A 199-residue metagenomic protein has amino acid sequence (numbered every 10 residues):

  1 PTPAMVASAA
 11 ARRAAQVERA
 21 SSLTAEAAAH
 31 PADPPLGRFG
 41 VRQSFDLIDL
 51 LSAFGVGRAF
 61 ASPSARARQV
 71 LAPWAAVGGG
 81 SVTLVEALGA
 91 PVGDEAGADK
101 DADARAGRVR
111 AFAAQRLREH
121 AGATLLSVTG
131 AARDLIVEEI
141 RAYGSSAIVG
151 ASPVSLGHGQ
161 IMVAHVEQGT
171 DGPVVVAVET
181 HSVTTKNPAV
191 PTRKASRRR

Functional and structural regions predicted by a protein language model:
P1-A111, S145-I148, S152-V163, E167 (+2 more regions): Active-site-proximal alpha-helix that buttresses catalytic centers in soluble enzyme cores
A53-G55, R116-G122: Glycine-rich phosphate-binding loop signature in dinucleotide/nucleotide-binding domains
T83-L84, E139, H165, E179-S182: A general secondary-structure boundary signal
H120-A131: Generic beta-sheet signal
A131-S146: Periplasmic/luminal catalytic loop of GT-C fold multi-pass membrane glycosyltransferases that transfer sugars from
V176-A189: Short, solvent-exposed aromatic-acidic interface loops
